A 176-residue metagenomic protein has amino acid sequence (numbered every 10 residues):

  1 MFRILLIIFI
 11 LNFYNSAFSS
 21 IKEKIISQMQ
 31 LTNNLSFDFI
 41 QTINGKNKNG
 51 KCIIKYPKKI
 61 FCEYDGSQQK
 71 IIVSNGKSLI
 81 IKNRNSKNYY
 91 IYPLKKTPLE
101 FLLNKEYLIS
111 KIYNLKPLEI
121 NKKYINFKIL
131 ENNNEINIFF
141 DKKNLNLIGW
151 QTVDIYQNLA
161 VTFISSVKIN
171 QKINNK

Functional and structural regions predicted by a protein language model:
I4-F13: Sec-dependent N-terminal signal peptides
S16-S19: Boundary at the C-terminal end of the N-terminal hydrophobic targeting segment
S27-N47: A short, Trp-centered hydrophobic/proline-enriched beta-strand micro-motif
F37-F39, N49-C52, C62, N133 (+2 more regions): Extended beta-sheet lipid-handling architectures
I40-T42, E63-D65, K82-R84, L130 (+1 more regions): A generic structural motif
C52-F101, A160: An acidic-aromatic
S78, S110-K176: Gly/Pro-enriched, hydrophobic low-complexity segments that function as extracytoplasmic propeptides/linkers
N85-Y124: Flexible, surface-exposed loop/linker segments and immediately adjacent secondary-structure boundaries
